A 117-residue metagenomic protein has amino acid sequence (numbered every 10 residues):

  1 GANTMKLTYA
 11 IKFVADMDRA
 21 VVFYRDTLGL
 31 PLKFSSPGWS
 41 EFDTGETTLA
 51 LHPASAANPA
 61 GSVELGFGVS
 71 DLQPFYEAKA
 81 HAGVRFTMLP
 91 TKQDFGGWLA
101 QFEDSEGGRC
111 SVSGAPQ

Functional and structural regions predicted by a protein language model:
G1-R19, T48, V63-L65, P116-Q117: N-terminal beta-strand motif that seeds the catalytic metal site of vicinal oxygen chelate
N3, Y76-E77, H81-Q117: Vicinal oxygen chelate
L7-A15, D43, A57-A82, W98-E103: Vicinal oxygen chelate
D16-P31: Amphipathic alpha-helical segments
G29-F34, F86-P90: Short secondary-structure junctions
P31-V63, R109-G114: Conserved short beta-strand elements that form part of the metal-binding/catalytic scaffold of enzyme active sites
